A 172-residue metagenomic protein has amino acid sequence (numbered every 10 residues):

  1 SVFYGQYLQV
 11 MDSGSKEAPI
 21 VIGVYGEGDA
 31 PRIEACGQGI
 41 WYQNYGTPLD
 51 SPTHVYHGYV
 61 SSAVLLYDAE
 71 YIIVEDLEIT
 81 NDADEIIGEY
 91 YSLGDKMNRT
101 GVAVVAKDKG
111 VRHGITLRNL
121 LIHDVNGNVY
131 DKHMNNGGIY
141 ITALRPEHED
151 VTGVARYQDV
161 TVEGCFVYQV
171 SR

Functional and structural regions predicted by a protein language model:
V2-G5, E27-D29: Short active-site-proximal "capping" loops at secondary-structure junctions
G5-V10, I40-L65, G88-D108, Y130-Y157 (+1 more regions): Extracellular beta-strand/beta-solenoid scaffold signature
V10-K16, T161: N-terminal targeting/docking segments
G14-D95, D124-Y130: Right-handed parallel beta-helix/beta-spiral solenoid domain characteristic of secreted/periplasmic
P19, G23-G28, E70-N81, G110-N126 (+1 more regions): Right-handed parallel beta-helix
